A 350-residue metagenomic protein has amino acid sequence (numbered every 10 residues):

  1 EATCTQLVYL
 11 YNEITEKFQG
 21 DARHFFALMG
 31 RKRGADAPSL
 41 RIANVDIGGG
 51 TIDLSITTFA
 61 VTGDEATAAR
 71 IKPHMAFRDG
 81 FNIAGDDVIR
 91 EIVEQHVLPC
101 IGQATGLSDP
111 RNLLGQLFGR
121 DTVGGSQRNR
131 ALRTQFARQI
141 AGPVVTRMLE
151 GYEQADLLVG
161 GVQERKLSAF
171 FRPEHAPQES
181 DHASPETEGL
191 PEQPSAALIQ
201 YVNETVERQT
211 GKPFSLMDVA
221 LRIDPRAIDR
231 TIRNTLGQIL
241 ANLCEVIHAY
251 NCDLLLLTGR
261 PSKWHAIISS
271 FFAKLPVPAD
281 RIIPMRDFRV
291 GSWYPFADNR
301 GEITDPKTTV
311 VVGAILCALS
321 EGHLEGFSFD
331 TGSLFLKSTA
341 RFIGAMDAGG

Functional and structural regions predicted by a protein language model:
E1-I42, G350: Nucleotide/phosphate-binding catalytic cleft detector across ATP-hydrolyzing and phosphate-transferring enzymes
E1-T15, D86, R90-E91, N234 (+1 more regions): Glycine-rich phosphate-binding/hydrolytic loop that grips phosphoryl groups
T3, A35-A60, G85, G259-S262: A short acidic Gly-Thr/Ser loop motif
I56-G211, H323-G350: Phosphate-binding glycine-rich/basic clefts of nucleotide- and phosphate-handling proteins, predominantly
T67-A76, H248-A249, G291-F296: Surface-exposed beta-strand-to-loop junctions that form interaction patches on eukaryotic regulatory domains
E207-H248: Adenine-nucleotide phosphate-binding core of ATP-dependent small-molecule kinases
H248-A249, S269-A279: Short, surface-exposed basic-aromatic patches at helix termini and helix-loop junctions that form
C252-F271: Glycine-rich phosphate-binding loops at beta-strand->alpha-helix junctions
